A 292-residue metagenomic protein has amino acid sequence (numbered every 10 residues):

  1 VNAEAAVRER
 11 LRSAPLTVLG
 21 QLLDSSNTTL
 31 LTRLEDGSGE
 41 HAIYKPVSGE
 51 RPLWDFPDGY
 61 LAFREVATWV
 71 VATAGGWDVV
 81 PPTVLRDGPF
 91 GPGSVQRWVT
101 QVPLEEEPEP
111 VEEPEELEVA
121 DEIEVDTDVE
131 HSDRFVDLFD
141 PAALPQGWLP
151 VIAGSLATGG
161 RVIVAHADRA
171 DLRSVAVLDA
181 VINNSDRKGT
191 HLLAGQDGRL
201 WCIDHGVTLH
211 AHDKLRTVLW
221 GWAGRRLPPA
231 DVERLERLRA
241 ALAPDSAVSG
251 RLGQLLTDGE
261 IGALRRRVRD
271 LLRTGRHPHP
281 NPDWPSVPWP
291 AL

Functional and structural regions predicted by a protein language model:
V1-E4, P114, L292: Actinobacteria-biased recognition of intrinsically disordered, low-complexity terminal regions
A3-L19, N183, V268-P282: Short loop/turn hinge sites at secondary-structure boundaries
E9-L156, V162, V177-S185, Q196-I203: Conserved ATP-binding subdomain of kinase catalytic cores across diverse folds
V164-D168: Helix-boundary and loop/linker segments of multi-pass membrane transporters
A170-V175: Alpha-helical scaffolds flanking conserved acidic
I182, G189, V207-T208: Short, glycine/acidic-enriched loop or turn micro-motifs at the edges of active sites
T190-A194: Hydrophobic residue at the +6 position relative to the catalytic HRD Asp in the kinase catalytic loop
G195-L292: C-terminal catalytic region of ATP-dependent kinase domains
